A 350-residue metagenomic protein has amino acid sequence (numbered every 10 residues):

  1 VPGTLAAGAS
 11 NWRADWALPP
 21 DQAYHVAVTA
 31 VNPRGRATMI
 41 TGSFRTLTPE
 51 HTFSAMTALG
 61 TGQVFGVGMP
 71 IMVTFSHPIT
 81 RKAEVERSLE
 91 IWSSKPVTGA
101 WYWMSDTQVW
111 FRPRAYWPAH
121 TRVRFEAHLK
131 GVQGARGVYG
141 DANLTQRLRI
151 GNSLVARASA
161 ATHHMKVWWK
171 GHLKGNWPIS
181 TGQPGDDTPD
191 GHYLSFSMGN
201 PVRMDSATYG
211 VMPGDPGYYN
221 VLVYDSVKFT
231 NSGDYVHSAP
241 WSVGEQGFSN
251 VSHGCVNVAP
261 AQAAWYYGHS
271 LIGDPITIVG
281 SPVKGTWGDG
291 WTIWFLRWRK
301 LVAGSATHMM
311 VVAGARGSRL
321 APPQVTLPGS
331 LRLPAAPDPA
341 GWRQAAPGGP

Functional and structural regions predicted by a protein language model:
V1-S153: Acidic, low-complexity Ser/Thr/Gly/Pro-rich repeat segments typical of extracellular/periplasmic and surface-exposed
G3-T4, N176-P178, H192: Residue-level detector of high-confidence beta-strand sites
A30-N32, L129-G131, G171, P201 (+1 more regions): Short, charged beta-turn/beta-strand-edge "cap" motif at the junction between a beta-strand and an adjacent loop
R45-F53, V67, R147, L154 (+5 more regions): Post-signal peptide N-terminal regions of Sec-secreted extracellular proteins
V67, N152, D187-D190, S206-P350: Exported/periplasmic cell-wall-interacting domains
K82-E84, M165-V167, T188, V202-A207 (+1 more regions): Short, solvent-exposed loop/turn elements at domain surfaces
L144-G185: A structural motif detector for short, solvent-exposed N-terminal "entry" segments of globular domains
A160-A161, W168-K170, I179-G182, F196-G199 (+4 more regions): Active-site-proximal beta-strand/loop segments in catalytic clefts of secreted hydrolases
